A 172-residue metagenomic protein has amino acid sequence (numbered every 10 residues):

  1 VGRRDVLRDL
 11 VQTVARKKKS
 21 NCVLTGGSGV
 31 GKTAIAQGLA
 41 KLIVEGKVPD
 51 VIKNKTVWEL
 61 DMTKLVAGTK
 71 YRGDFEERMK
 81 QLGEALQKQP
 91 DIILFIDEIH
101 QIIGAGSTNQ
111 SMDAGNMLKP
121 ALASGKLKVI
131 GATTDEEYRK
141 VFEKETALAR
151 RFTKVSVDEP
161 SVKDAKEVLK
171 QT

Functional and structural regions predicted by a protein language model:
V1-T172: AAA+ P-loop NTPase nucleotide-binding core of proteostasis motors
